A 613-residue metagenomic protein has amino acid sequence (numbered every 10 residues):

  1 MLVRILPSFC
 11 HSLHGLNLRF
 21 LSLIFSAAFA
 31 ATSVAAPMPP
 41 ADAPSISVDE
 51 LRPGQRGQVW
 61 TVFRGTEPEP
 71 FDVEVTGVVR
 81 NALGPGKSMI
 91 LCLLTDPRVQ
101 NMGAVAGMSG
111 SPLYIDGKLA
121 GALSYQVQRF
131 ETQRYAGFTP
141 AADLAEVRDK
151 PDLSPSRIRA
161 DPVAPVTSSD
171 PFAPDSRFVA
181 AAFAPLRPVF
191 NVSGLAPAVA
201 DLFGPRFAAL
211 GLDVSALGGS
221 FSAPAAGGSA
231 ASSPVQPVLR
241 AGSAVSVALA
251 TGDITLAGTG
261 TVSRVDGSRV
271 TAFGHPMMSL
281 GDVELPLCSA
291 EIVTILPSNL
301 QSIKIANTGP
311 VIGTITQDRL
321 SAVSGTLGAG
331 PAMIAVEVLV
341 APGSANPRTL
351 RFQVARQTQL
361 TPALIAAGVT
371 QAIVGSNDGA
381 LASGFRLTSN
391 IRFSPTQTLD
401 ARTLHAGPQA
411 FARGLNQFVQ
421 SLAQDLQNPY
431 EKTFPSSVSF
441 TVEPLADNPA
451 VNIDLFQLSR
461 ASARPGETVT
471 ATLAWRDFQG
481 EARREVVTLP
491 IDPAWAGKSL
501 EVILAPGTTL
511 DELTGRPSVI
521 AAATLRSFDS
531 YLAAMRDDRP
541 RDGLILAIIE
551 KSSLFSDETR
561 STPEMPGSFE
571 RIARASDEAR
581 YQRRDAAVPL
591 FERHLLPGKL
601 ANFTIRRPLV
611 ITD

Functional and structural regions predicted by a protein language model:
M1-N17: N-terminal secretory signal peptides that target proteins for export/translocation
V3-I5, I24, V34: Short hydrophobic transmembrane-like helices used for membrane targeting/insertion
P7, S22, A160-P162: Sequence-pattern detector for short linear motifs and compositional/periodic biases rather than a specific fold
H14-F20, E146, R269: Low-complexity, compositionally biased segments
G15-T32: Bacterial N-terminal signal peptides
A35-D613: Terminal presequence/propeptide segments associated with secretion/organelle targeting and zymogen/polyprotein
